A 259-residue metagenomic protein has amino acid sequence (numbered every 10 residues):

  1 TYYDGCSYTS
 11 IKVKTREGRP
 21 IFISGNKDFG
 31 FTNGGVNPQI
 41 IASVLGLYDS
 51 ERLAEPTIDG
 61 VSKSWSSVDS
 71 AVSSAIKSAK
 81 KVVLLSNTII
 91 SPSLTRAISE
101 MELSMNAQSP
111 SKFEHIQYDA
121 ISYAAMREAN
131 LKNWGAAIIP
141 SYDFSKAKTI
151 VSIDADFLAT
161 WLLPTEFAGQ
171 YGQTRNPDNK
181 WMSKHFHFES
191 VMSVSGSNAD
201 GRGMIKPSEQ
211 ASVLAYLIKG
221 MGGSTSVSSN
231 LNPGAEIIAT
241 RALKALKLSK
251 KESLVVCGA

Functional and structural regions predicted by a protein language model:
T1-T240, L248: N-terminal export/assembly segments and adjacent metallocofactor-ligating motifs of anaerobic energy-metabolism
L243: Phosphate-binding loop that captures ATP/GTP phosphates
L246-A259: A glycine-rich, hydrophobic/aromatic-adjacent loop/helix-cap motif
